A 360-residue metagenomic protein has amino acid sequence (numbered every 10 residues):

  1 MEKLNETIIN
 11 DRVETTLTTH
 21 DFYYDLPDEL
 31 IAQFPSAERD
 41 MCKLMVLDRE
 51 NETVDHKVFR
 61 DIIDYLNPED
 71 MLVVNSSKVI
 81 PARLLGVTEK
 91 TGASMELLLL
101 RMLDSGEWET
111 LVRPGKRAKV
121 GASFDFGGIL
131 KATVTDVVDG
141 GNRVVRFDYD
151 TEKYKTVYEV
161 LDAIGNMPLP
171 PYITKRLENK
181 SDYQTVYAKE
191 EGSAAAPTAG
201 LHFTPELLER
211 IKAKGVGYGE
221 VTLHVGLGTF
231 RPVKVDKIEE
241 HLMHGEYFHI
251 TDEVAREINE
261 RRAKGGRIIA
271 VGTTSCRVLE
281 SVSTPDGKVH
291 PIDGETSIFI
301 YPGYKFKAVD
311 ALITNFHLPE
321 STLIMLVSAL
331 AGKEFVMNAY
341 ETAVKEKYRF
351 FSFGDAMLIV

Functional and structural regions predicted by a protein language model:
E2-V360: Surface-exposed, charge/polar-rich loops and edge strands
